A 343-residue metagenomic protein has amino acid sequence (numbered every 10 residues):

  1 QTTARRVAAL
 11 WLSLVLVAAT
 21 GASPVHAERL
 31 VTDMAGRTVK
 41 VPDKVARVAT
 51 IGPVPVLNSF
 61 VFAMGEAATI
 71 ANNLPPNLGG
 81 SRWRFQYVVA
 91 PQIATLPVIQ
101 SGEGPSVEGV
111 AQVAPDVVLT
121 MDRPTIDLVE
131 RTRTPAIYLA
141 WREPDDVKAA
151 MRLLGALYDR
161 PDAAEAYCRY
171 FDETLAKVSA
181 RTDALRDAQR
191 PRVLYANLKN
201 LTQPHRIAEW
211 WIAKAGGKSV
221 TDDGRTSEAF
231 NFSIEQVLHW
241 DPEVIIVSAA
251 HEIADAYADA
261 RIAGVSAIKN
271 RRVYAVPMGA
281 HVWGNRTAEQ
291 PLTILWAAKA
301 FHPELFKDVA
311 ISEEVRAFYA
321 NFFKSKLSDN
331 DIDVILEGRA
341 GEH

Functional and structural regions predicted by a protein language model:
Q1-R5: N-terminal secretory signal peptides that target proteins for export/translocation
A8-G21: Bacterial N-terminal signal peptides
A19-F60, T95, D162-L194, F306-H343: Bacterial Sec-exported substrate-binding components of ABC uptake systems
T50-V113, V117, G217-V220: A short, structured surface patch at a secondary-structure boundary
N72-P75, T120-D122, Y138-E143, L157 (+3 more regions): Short beta-strand->loop
I99-G102, S106-T120, T134, S233-A250: Proline-aspartate-enriched helix->loop->beta-strand connector
K148-E165, D183-L185, I253-H343: Structured C-terminal subdomain patch of bacterial secreted/periplasmic proteins
H205-A229: Alpha-helical, coiled-coil/dimerization segments enriched in small aliphatic residues
